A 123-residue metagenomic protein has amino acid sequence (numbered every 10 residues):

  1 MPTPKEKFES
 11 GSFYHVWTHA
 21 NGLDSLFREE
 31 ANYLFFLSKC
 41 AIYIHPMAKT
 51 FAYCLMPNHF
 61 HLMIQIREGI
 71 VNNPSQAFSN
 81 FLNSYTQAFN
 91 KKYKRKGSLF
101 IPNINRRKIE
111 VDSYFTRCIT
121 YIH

Functional and structural regions predicted by a protein language model:
M1-H123: Short catalytic/metal-binding and nucleic-acid-binding patches
